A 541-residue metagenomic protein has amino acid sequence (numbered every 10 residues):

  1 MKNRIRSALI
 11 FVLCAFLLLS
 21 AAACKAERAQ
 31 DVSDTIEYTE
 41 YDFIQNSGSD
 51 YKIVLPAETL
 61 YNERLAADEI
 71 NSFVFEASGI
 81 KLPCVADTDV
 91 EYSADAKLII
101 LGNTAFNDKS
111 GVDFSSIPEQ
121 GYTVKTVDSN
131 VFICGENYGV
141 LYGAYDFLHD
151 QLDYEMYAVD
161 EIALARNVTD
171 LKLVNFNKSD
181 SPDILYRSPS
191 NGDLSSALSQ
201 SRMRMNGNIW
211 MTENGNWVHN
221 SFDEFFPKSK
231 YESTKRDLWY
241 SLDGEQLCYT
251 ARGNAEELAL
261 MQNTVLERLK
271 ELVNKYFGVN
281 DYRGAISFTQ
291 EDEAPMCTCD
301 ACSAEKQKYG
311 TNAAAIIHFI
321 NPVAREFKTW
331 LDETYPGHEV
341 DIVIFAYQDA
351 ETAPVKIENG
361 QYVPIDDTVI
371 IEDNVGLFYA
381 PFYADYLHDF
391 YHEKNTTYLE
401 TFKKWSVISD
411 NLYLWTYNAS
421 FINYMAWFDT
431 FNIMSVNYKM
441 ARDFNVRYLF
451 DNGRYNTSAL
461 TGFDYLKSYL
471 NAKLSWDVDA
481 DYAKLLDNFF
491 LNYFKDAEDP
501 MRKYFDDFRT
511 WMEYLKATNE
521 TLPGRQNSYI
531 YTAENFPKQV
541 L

Functional and structural regions predicted by a protein language model:
M1-T35: Gram-positive cell-envelope targeting signals
C24-T123, A158, V168-N177: Acidic, contiguous N-terminal accessory segments
E37-T39, Q348-D367, H392-K404, S435-V436: Alpha-helical scaffolding within the catalytic cores of extracellular/periplasmic polymer-degrading hydrolases
E58-Y61, A66-E69, F73-A77, S116-G310 (+5 more regions): Feature activates predominantly on carbohydrate-active enzymes
Y249, L260-N263, E267, E271-Y276 (+2 more regions): Structured mid-domain segments that build the active-site/substrate or prosthetic-cofactor binding neighborhood
I320-K356, L412-A419, L449-N452: Aromatic-lined carbohydrate-recognition surfaces of secreted/lumenal glycan-active proteins
I342-P381, M425-T430, L460-K467: Substrate-binding cleft/loops of secretory-pathway carbohydrate-active enzymes
K473-L541: Catalytic domains of carbohydrate-active enzymes that cleave complex glycans
